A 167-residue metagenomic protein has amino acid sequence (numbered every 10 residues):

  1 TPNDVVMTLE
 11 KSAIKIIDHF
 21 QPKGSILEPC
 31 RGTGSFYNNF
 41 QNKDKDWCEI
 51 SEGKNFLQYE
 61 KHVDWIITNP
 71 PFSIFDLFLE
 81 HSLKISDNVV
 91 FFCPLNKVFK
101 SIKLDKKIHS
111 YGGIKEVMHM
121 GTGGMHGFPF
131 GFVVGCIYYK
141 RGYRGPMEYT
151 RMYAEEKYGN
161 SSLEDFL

Functional and structural regions predicted by a protein language model:
T1-L167: Class I S-adenosyl-L-methionine-dependent methyltransferase catalytic core
